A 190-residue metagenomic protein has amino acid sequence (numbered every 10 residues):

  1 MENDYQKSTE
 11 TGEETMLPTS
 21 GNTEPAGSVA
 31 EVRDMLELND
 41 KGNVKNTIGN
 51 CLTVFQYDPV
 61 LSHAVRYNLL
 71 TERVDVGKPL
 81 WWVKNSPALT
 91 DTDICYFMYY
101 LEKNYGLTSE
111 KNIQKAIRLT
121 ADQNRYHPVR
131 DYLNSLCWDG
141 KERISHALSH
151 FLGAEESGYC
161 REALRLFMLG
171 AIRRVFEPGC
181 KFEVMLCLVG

Functional and structural regions predicted by a protein language model:
M1-R143, S157-E162: N-terminal nucleic-acid engagement/recognition segments and initiation subdomains in replication, restriction
L133, C137-G140, L148-L152, I172: Generic hydrophobic/packing signal
S145-C160, V184: Short acidic, glycine/Ser/Thr-rich loop/turn "cap" segments at secondary-structure junctions
E155-V175: N-terminal pre-Walker A segment at the start of P-loop NTPase domains
R174-E183: Phosphate-binding P-loop
L186-L188: Hydrophobic anchor at the beta1->P-loop junction of P-loop NTPases
